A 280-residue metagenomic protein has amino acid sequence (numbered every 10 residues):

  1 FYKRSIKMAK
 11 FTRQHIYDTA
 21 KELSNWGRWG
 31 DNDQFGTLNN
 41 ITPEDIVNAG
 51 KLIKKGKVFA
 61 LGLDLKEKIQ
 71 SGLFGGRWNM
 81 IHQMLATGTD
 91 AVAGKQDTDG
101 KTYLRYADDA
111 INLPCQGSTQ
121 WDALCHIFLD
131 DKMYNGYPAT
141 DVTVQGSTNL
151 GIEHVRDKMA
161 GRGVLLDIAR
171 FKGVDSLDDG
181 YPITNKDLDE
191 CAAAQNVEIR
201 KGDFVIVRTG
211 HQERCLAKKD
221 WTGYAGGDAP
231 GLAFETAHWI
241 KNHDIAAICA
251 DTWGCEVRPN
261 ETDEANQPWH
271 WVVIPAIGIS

Functional and structural regions predicted by a protein language model:
R4, M8-S280: Active-/binding-site microenvironments in catalytic and ligand-binding cores
